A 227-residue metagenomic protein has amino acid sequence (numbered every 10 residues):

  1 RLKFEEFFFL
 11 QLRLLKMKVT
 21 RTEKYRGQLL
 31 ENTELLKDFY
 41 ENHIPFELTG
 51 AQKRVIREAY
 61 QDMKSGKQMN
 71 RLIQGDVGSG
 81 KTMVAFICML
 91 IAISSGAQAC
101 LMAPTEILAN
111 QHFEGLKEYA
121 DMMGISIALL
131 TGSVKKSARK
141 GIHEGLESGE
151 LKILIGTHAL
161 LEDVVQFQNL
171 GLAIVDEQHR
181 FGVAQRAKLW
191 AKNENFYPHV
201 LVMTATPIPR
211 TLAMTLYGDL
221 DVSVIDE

Functional and structural regions predicted by a protein language model:
R1-S79, M83-C100: Pre-Walker A segment
N70, V84-F113, D121-S126, N195: Conserved SF1/SF2 helicase motif Ia
Q74, G156, I174-V175: Hydrophobic residues in beta-strands of the RecA-like P-loop NTPase core, especially within AAA+ ATPase
D76, P104, A205: P-loop (Walker A) phosphate-binding loop of NTP-binding proteins
S79, L108, L160-L161, E177-F181 (+1 more regions): Residues immediately C-terminal
L108-G145: Conserved helix-turn-beta segment of the N-terminal RecA-like "Helicase ATP-binding" lobe in SF1/SF2 helicases
S133-L154, L161-L170, N193: Conserved motor-coupling elements within RecA-like helicase/translocase cores
F167-L172, E177-E227: Post-DEXD/H (motif II) to motif III coupling segment of the RecA-like Helicase ATP-binding lobe
